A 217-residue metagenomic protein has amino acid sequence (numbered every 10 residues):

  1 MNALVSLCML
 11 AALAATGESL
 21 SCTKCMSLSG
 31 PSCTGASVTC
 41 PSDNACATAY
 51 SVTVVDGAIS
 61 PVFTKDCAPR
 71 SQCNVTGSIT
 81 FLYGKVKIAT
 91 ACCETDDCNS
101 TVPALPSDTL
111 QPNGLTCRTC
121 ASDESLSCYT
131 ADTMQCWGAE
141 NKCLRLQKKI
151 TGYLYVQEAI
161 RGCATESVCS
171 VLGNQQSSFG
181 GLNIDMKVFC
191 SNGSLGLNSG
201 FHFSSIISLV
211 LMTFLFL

Functional and structural regions predicted by a protein language model:
M1-A15, N198-I206, F214-L217: Classical eukaryotic N-terminal signal peptides for Sec-dependent ER targeting/secretion, especially the positively
N2-R70, G84, I88, R118-A121 (+2 more regions): N-terminal "mature ectodomain cap" immediately after the signal peptide in secreted/cell-surface glycoproteins
S29-S32, D96-V156, S194-L197, F214-L217: Surface-exposed interaction/gating patches
S32-S37, A58-D66, T76-T80, T101-D108 (+3 more regions): Short, tandemly repeated low-complexity microdomains enriched for cysteine and small residues
C67, G77-S78, K87, C92-D97 (+1 more regions): Folded extracytoplasmic luminal domains of secretory or organellar precursors
I88, S167, D185-M186: Eukaryote-biased recognition of C-terminal alpha-helical segments
T101, V171-I206: C-terminal GPI-anchoring signal of eukaryotic secretory precursors
